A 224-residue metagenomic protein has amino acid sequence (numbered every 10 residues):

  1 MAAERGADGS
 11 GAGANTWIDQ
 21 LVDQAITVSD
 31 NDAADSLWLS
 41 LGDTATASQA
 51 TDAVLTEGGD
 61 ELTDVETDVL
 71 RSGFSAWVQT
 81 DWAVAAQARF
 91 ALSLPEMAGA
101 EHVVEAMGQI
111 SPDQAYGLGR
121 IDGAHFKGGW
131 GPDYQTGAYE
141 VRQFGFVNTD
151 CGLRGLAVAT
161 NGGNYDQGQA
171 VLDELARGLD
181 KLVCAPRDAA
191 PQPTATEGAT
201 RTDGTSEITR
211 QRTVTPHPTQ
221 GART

Functional and structural regions predicted by a protein language model:
M1-A3: Active/ligand-binding-proximal structured segments within catalytic/core domains that scaffold catalytic residues
G6-T51, D60: Conserved catalytic neighborhood of penicillin-recognizing serine enzymes
G9, G13, A45, P95-S111 (+2 more regions): Structured C-terminal helix/loop/strand segments within mature extracytoplasmic catalytic/sensor domains
V22, T51-L55, V103-G108: Short, well-structured alpha-helical segments that form the helix of a local strand-helix-strand
A25-D30, L37-L41, D60, E66-L70 (+4 more regions): Active-site-proximal beta-strand/loop segments in catalytic clefts of secreted hydrolases
A34-E96: Mid-domain, small-residue-enriched loop/turn segments at the edges of structured enzyme/sensor domains
S72-A76, G128-T136: Carbohydrate-binding/catalytic loop surfaces
I121-G128: Short, hydrophobic/aromatic-rich segments at coil-to-beta transitions
